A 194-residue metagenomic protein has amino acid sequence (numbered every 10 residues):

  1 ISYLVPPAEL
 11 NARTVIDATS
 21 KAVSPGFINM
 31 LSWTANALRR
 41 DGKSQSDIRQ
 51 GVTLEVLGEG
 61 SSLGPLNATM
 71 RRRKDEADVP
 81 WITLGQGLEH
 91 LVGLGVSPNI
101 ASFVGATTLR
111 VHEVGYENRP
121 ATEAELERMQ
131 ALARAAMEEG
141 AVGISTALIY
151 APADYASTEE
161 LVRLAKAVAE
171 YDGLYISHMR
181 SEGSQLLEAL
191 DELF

Functional and structural regions predicted by a protein language model:
I1-G26: Histidine-rich, glycine-flanked metal-binding segment
P6, G60-S62, I149, M179-S181: Short, ordered loop/turn segments at secondary-structure junctions
A12-R13, S97, E170-D172: A general structural motif
R13, A35, L66-N67, Y155-A156 (+1 more regions): Short Asp/Glu-rich motifs
I16, T69-R73, E160-L161, L190-E192: Short low-complexity, flexible loop/linker segments enriched in glycine and/or proline with clustered acidic
K21, I28, S32, L38-G143: Divalent-metal coordination cores built from histidine and acidic residues
G26-A37, Y175-S181: Histidine-centered catalytic micro-motifs
Q86, P120-T146, P152-F194: Histidine/acidic residue-rich metal-binding segments in metalloenzymes
